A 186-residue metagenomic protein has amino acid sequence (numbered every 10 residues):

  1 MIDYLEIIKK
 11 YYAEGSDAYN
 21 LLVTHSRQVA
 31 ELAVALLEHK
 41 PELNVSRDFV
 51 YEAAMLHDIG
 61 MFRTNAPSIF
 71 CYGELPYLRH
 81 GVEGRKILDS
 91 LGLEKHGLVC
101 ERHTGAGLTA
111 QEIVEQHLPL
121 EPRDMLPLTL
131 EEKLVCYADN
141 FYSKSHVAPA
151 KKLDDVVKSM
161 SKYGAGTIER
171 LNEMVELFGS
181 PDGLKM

Functional and structural regions predicted by a protein language model:
M1-Y77: Acidic/His-rich, divalent-metal-binding segments that scaffold phosphate/diphosphate chemistry
K9, A30, V34-L37, G84-D89 (+1 more regions): Amphipathic alpha-helical segments within well-ordered protein domains
Y12-S16, D139-Y142, K158: A broad detector of the eukaryotic-type serine/threonine protein kinase catalytic domain
R27, E31, E94, E176-G179: Generic structural signal for well-ordered, non-transmembrane alpha-helical segments in soluble/cytosolic regions
L32-A35, N140, E173, L177: Alpha-helical scaffold segments in carbohydrate-active enzymes
E42-D154: Divalent metal-dependent catalytic cores for phosphoryl transfer on phosphate-bearing substrates
M160-M186: Charged phosphate-binding loop/patch that engages nucleotide di/tri-phosphates or the phosphate backbone of nucleic
